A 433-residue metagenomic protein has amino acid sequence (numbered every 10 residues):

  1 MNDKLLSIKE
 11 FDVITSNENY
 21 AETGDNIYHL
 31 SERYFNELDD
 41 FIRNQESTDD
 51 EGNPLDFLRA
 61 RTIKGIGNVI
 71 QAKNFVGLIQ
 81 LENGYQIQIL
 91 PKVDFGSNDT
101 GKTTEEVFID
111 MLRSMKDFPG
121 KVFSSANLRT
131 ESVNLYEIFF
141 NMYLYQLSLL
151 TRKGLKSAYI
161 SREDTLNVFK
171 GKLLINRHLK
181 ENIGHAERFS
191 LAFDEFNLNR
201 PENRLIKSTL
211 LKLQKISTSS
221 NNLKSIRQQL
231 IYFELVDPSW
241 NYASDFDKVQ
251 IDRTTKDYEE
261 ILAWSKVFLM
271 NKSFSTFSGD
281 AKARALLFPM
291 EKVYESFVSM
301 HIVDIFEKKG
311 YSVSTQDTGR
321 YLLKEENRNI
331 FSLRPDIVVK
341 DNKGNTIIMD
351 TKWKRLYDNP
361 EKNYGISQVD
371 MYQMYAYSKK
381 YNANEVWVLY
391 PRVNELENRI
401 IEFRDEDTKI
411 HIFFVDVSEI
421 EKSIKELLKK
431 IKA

Functional and structural regions predicted by a protein language model:
M1-T48, A281-A433: Catalytic core segments in nucleotide and nucleic-acid processing enzymes
N2-S278, R284: Residue(s) in the substrate-gating loop at a strand-loop-helix junction that position the organic substrate next
